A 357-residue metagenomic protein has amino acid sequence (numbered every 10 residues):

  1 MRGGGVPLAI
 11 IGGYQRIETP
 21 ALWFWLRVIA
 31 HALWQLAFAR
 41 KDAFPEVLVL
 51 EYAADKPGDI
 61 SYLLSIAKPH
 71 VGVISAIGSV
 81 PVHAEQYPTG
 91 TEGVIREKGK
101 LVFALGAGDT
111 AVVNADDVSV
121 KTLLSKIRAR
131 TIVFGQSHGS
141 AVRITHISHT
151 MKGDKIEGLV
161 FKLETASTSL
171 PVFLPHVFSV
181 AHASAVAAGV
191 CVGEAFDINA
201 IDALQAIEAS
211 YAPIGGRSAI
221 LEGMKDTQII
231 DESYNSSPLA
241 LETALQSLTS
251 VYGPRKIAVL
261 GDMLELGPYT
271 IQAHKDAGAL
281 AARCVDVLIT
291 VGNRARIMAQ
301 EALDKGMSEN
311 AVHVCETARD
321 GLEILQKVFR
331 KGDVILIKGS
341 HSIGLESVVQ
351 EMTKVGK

Functional and structural regions predicted by a protein language model:
M1-R96, V180, D202: ATP-dependent carboxylate-amine ligase catalytic core
V6, E51, L63, S75 (+9 more regions): Residue-level signal for inorganic ion chemistry
H31, Q35-F44, Y52-V82, K121-P171 (+1 more regions): Extended acidic/charged loop-beta regions that coordinate divalent cations and stabilize anionic phosphate/carboxylate
P45, I66-S79, K121, V172-P213 (+1 more regions): A conserved, hydrophobic alpha-helical segment in the catalytic core of large ATP/adenylate-utilizing enzymes
V71, T110, V334: Short glycine-centered segments of the SAM/dcSAM-binding site in methyltransferase folds
E97-L101: Conserved C-terminal guanine-recognition region of P-loop GTPase G domains, centered on the G4
A107, K126-R130, A166-S167, A188-K357: ATP-dependent carboxylate-amine ligase
A115-S119, Q136-S137, G292-R296, S342: Short, polar loop motifs at secondary-structure junctions
